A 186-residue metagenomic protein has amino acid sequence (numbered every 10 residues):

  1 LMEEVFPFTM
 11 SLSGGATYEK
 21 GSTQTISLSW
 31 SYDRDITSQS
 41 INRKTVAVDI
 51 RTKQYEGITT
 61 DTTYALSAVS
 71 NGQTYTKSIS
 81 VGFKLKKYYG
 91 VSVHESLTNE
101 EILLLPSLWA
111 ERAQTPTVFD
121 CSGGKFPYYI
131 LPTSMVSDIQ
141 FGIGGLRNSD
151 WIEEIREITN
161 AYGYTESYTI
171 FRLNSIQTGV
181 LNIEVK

Functional and structural regions predicted by a protein language model:
L1-S11: Proline/serine/threonine-rich low-complexity linkers at boundaries of modular beta-sandwich domains
A16-Q24: Short, solvent-exposed loop/linker segments at the N-terminal edge of repeated beta-sheet extracellular domains
T23, T59-T63, T178-V180: Extracellular Ig-like/FN3 beta-sandwich strand-entry sites
Q24-S31: A short beta-strand segment in extracellular, disulfide-stabilized domains
S31-S38, G123-F126, L131-D138, L146 (+1 more regions): Short proline/glycine-enriched turn/loop motifs at strand-loop junctions of beta-rich domains
S40-R51: Short beta-strand segments within Ig-like beta-sandwich modules, predominantly Fibronectin type-III
D49-G72: Solvent-exposed segments in extracellular or luminal domains encompassing
G72-L97, E101: Edge beta-strands of extracellular beta-sandwich domains
